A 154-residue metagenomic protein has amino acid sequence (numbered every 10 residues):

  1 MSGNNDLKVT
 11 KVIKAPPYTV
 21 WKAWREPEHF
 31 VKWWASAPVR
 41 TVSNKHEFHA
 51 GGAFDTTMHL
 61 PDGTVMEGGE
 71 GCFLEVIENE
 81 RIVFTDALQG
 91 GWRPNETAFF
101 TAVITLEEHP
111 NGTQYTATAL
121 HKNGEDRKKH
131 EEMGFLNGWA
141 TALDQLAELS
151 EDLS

Functional and structural regions predicted by a protein language model:
M1-R40: Hydrophobic ligand-binding cavity/cleft-lining segments
G3, E148-S154: Generic C-terminal helix-cap and adjacent flexible tail
K14, A140-D144: Generic alpha-helical structural signal
T19, N137-T141: A non-catalytic, amphipathic alpha-helix used as a structural packing/dimerization or gating element in enzyme scaffolds
A23-W24, V76, W139: Conserved catalytic core of Hanks-type protein kinase domains
V31, S36, N44-A50, D55 (+2 more regions): Hydrophobic-ligand binding "helix-grip"
Q89-N137: Beta-strand/loop substructures that line and gate deep hydrophobic ligand-binding cavities in soluble
